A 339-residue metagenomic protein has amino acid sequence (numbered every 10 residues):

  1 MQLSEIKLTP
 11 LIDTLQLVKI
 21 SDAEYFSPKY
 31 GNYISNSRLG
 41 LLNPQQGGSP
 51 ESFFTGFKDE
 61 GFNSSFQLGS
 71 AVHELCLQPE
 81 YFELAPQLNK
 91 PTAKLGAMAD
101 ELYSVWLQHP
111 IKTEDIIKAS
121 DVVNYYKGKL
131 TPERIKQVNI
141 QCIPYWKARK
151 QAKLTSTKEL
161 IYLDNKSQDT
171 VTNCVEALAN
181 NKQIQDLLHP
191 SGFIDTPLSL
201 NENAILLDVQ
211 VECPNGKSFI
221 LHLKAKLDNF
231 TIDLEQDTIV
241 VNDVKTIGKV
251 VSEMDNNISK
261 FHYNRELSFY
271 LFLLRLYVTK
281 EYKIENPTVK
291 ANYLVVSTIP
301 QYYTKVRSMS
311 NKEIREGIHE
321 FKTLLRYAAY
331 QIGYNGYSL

Functional and structural regions predicted by a protein language model:
M1-K224: Metal-dependent nuclease catalytic cores that hydrolyze phosphodiester bonds in DNA/RNA, characterized by
Q2-L3, P110-K112, I117-D121, N257-N264 (+1 more regions): Metal-dependent nuclease catalytic regions and adjoining charged, substrate-binding loops involved in nucleic-acid end
P50-S52, T246-V250, I299-Y303: Short acidic (Asp/Glu) and glycine-rich catalytic loops that position anionic groups and cofactors
C76-Y81, T231, T246-K249, R275-T279: Hydrophobic/aromatic-lined pockets within catalytic cores
L84-A85, L95, V250-V251, Y302-Y303: Short catalytic/ligand-binding loop motif for oxyanion handling, primarily in non-cytosolic enzymes, centered on
P197-L198, L206-N264: Non-catalytic protein-protein interaction segments used by genome-maintenance enzymes to assemble and couple activities
